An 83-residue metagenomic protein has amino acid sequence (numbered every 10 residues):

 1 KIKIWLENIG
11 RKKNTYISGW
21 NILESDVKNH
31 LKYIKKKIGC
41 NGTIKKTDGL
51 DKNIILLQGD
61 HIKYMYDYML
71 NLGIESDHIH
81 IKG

Functional and structural regions predicted by a protein language model:
K1-R11: Flexible hinge/switch segments at interdomain interfaces of large molecular machines
R11-G83: Charged, surface-exposed interaction regions in soluble eukaryotic proteins
